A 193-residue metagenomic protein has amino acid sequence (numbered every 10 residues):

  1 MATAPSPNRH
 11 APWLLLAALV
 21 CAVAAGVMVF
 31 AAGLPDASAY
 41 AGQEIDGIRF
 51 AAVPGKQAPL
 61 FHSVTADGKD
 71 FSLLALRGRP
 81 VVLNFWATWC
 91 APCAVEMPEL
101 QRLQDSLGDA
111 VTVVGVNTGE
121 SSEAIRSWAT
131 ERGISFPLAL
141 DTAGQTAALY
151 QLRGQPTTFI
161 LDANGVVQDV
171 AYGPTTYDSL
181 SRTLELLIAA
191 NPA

Functional and structural regions predicted by a protein language model:
M1-Q57, A193: N-terminal targeting signals for export/organelle localization
A52-G55, L60-V81: A short beta-strand-turn-helix
R77, F85-R102: Conserved redox-active cysteine motifs that mediate thiol-disulfide chemistry, especially di-cysteine Cys-X(1-2)-Cys
R77-R79, D109, S135, L152: Active-site acidic short loop of glycosyltransferases
V82-L83, V113: Hydrophobic beta-strand anchors of alpha/beta hydrolase catalytic cores
A94-R132, T142-L149, R182: Structural microenvironment flanking redox-active thiols in thiol-disulfide oxidoreductases
S127-S135, L140-A193: Thiol/disulfide oxidoreductase modules built on the thioredoxin-like
